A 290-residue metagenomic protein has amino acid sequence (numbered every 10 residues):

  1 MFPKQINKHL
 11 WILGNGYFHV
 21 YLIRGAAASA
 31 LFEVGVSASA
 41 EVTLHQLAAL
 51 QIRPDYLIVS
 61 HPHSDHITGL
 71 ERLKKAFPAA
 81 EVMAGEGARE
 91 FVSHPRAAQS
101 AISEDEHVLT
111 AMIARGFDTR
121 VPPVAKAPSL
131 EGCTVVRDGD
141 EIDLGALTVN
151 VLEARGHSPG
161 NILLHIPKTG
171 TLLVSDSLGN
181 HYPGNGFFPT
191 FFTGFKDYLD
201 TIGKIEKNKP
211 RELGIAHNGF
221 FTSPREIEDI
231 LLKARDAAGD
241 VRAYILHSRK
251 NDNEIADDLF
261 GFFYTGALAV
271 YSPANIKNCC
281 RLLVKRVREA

Functional and structural regions predicted by a protein language model:
M1-L50, L163-S175: Conserved beta-strand hairpin/beta-sheet module of binuclear metal-dependent hydrolase folds, prominently
N15, I67-G69, P159, Y182: Short N-terminal helix/helix-N-cap motif within the alpha/beta-hydrolase-1
A28, G87, D140, L147 (+1 more regions): Well-ordered beta-strand scaffold positions
A30-F32, I58, V82, T171-L173 (+1 more regions): Residue-level marker for buried hydrophobic side chains located in beta-strands that build the well-ordered beta-sheet
S37-A38, T148-R155, P159-D229: Metallo-beta-lactamase
A48-R137: Active-site HxH/HxHxD metal-binding segment of metal-dependent hydrolases
P224-D240: Short, electropositive alpha-helical surface patch
D240-A290: C-terminal regulatory/interaction regions
